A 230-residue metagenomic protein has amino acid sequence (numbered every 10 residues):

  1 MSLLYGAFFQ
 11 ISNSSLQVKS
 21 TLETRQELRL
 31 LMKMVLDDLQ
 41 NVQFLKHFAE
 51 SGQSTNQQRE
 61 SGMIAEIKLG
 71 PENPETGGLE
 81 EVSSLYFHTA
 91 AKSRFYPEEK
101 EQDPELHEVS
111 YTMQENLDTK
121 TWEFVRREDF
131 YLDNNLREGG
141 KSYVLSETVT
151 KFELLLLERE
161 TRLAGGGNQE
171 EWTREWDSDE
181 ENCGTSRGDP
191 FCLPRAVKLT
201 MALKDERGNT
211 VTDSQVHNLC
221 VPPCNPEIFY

Functional and structural regions predicted by a protein language model:
L3-R137: Extracytoplasmic beta-strand-rich oligomerization domains located immediately C-terminal to a leader/signal peptide
R25, R29, Q43, R59 (+11 more regions): Arginine residue identity/basic-tract feature
E101-E108, E138-S142, N209-V216: Short, mixed charged/polar active-site loops that provide acid/base catalysis or chelate metal/phosphate cofactors
Y143-Y230: Short linear sequence signals and composition-biased patches located at protein termini or domain-edge surfaces
